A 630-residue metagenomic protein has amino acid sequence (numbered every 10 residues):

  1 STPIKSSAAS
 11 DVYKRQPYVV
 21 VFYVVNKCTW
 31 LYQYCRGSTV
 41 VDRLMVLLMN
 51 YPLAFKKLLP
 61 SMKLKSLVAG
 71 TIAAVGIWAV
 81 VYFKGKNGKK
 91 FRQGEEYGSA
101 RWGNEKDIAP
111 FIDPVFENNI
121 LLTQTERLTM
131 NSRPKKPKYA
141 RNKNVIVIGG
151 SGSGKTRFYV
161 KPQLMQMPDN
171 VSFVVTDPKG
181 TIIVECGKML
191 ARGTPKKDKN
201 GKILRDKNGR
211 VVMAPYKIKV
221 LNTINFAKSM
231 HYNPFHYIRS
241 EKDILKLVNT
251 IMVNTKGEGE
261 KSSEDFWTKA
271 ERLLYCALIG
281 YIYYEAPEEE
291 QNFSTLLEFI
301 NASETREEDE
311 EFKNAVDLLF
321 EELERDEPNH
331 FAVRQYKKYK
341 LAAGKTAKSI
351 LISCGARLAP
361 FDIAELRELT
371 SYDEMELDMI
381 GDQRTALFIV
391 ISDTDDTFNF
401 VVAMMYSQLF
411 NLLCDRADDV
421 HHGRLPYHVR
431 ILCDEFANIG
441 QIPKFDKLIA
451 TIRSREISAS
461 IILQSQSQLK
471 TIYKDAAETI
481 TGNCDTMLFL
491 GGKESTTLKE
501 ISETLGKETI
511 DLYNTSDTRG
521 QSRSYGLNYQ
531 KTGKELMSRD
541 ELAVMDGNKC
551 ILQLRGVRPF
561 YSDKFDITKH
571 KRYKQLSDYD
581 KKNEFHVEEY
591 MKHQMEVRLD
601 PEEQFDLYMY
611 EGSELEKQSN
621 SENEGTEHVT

Functional and structural regions predicted by a protein language model:
T2-A9, Y13: Single conserved hydrophobic/aromatic residue that forms the stacking wall/gate of nucleotide- or nucleobase-binding
D11-K27: Canonical alpha-helical transmembrane segments of integral membrane proteins
F22, K89, K136-I457, I472 (+5 more regions): P-loop NTPase motor domains
V24-C35, W78-S99: Juxtamembrane/interface segments at transmembrane-helix termini
V24-P60: Membrane-interfacial helical/loop segments at transmembrane boundaries in membrane proteins
K63-N87: Alpha-helical membrane-embedded segments
E105-K136: N-terminal pre-Walker A segment at the start of P-loop NTPase domains
I449-I551: Conserved ATP-driven motor cores of ASCE-family P-loop NTPases powering translocation/secretion/packaging/pilus
